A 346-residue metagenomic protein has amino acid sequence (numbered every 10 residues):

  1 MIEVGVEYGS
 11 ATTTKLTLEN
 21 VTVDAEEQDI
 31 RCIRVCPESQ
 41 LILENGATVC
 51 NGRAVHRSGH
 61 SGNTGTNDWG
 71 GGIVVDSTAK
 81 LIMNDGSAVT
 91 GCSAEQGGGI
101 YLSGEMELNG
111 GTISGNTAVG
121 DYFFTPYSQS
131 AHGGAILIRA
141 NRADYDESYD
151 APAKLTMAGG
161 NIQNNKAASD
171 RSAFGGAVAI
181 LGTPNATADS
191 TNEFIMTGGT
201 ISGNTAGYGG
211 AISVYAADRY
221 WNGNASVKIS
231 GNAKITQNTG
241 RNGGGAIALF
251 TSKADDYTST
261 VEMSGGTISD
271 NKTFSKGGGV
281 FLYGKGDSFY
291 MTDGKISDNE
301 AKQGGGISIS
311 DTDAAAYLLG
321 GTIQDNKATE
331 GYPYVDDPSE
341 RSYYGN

Functional and structural regions predicted by a protein language model:
M1-E27, C32-R53, R57-S93, I100-R171 (+5 more regions): Surface-exposed loop/turn motifs in large extracellular/passenger domains
Q96, G243, S275-K276, Q303-G304: Per-repeat structural element of leucine-rich repeats
